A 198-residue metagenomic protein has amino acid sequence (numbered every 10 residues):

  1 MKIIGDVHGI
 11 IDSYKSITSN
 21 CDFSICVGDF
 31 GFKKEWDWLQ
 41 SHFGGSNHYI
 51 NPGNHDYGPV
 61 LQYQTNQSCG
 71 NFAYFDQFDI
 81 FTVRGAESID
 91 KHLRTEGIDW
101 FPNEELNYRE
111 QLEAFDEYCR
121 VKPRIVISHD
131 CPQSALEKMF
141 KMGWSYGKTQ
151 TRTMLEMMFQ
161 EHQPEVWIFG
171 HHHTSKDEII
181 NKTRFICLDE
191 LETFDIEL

Functional and structural regions predicted by a protein language model:
M1, F23, F78-I80, R124-I125 (+1 more regions): Structural motif
I4, G9-Q77: Core catalytic region of metal-dependent phosphoesterases/phosphodiesterases, especially metallo-beta-lactamase-like
G5-H8, G28-G31, N54-D56, V83-E87 (+3 more regions): Active-site metal-binding loops of divalent metal-dependent hydrolases
I11-D12, K33-K34, G58-L61, S88-H92 (+3 more regions): Short catalytic/ligand-binding loop motif for oxyanion handling, primarily in non-cytosolic enzymes, centered on
G44-H48, H162-E165, T183: A short helix->loop->beta-strand "cap" motif at the edges of active sites that frequently abuts
D76-Q77, M157-H162, H172-L198: Binuclear metal-dependent phosphoesterase catalytic core
F78-T149: Active-site-proximal loop/helix segment associated with metal-binding centers of metalloenzymes
P123-S128, F159, Q163-F169: Proline-aspartate-enriched helix->loop->beta-strand connector
